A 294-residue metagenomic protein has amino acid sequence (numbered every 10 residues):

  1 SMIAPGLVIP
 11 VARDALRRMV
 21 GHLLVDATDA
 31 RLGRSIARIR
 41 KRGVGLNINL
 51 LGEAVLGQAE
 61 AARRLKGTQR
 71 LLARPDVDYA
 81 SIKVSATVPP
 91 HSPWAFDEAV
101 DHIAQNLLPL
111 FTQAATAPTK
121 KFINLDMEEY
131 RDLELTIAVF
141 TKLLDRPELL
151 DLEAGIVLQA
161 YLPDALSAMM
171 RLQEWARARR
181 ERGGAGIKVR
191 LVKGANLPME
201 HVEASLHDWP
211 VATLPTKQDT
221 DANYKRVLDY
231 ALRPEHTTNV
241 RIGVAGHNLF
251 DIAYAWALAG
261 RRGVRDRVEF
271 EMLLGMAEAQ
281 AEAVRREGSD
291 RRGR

Functional and structural regions predicted by a protein language model:
S1-R294: Positively charged, amphipathic and often flexible ligand-engagement surfaces
